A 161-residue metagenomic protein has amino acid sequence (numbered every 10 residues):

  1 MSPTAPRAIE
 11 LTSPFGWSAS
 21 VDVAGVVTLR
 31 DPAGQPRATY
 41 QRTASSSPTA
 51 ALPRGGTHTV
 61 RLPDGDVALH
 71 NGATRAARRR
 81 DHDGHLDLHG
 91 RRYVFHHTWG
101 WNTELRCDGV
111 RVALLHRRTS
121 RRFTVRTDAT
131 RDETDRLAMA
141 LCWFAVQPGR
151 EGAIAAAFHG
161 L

Functional and structural regions predicted by a protein language model:
M1-R80, D128-L161: N-terminal targeting and processing segments
V27, T57-L62, H82-D87, N102-C107 (+1 more regions): Well-ordered beta-strand segments characteristic of repetitive beta-sheet solenoids
Q35-Q41, A68-L69, V94, V110-H116 (+1 more regions): A structural microfeature
Q41-S47, G72-A77, H97-T103, H116-R122: A short, sequence-level motif marking secondary-structure junctions
D64-D66, G90, G109: Residue-level detection of beta-strand-connecting loop/turn positions
L69-H97: Extended, positively charged loop/linker patches that create polyanion-binding surfaces
W99, R106, V112-M139, W143 (+1 more regions): Extracytosolic secretory-pathway proteins
